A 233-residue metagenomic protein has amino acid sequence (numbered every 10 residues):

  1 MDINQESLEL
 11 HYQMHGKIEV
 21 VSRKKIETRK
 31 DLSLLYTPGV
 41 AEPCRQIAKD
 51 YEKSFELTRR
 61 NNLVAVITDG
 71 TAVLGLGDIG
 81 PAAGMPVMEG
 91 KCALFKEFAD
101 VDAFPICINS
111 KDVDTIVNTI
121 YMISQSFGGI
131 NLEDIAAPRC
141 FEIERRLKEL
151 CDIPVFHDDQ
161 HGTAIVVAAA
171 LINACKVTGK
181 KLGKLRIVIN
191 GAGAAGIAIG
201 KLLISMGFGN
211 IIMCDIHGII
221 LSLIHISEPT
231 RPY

Functional and structural regions predicted by a protein language model:
M1-V155: N-terminal ligand-binding/catalytic initiation module
E52-E56, I120, V177-T178, I199-L203: A generic local secondary-structure boundary/capping motif
A65-G75, V167, G183-I204: Glycine-rich adenosine-cofactor-binding loop
H157-N173: A glycine-rich, Thr/Ser-enriched phosphate-binding loop motif common to dinucleotide/cofactor-binding enzymes
S205-G209: Conserved S-adenosyl-L-methionine
M213-D215, E228: Conserved acidic E/D residue at the C-terminus of a beta-strand in Rossmann-like folds
I224-Y233: Single conserved hydrophobic/aromatic residue that forms the stacking wall/gate of nucleotide- or nucleobase-binding
